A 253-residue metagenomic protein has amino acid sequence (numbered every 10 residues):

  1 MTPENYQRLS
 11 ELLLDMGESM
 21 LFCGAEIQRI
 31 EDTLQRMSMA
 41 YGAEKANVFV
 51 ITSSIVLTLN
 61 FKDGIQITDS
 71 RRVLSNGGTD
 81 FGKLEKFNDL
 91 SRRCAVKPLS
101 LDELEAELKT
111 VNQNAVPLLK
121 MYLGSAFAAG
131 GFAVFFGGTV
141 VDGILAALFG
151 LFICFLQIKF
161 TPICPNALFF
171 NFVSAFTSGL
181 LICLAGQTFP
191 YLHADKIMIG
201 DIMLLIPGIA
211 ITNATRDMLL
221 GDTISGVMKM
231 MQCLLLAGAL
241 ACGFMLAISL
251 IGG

Functional and structural regions predicted by a protein language model:
M1-L99: Soluble N-terminal domains of membrane-associated systems
Q35, R92-A95, K109, F136 (+5 more regions): Signal for well-folded cores of large energy- and translation-related assemblies
R72-S75, F136-V141, P165, H193-I197 (+1 more regions): Interfacial loop-to-helix junctions that mark the boundaries of transmembrane helices in multi-pass membrane
N76-A129, A133-D142, Q232-L240, G252: Alpha-helical transmembrane segments and their cytosolic membrane-interface
V111, F152, L156-F160, T215 (+1 more regions): Hydrophobic alpha-helical segments of integral membrane proteins, encompassing both true transmembrane helices
A115-F189: Core alpha-helical transmembrane segments of integral membrane proteins
Q187-G253: Generic detector of multi-pass transmembrane helix bundles and their immediately adjacent loops in polytopic membrane
